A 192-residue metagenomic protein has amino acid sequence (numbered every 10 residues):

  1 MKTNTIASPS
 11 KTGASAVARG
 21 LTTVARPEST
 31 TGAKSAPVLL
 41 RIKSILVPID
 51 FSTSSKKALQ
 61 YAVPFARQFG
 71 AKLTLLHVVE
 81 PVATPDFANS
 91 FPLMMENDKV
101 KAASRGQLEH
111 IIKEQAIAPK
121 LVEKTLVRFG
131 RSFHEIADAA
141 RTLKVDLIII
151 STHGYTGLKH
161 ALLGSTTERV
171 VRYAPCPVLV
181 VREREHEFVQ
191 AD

Functional and structural regions predicted by a protein language model:
M1-L40, K113-I148, E185-D192: Structural beta-alpha unit
T5, S35-F91: Small/aliphatic-rich secondary-structure junction motif
T74-L76, K124-R128, L179: General small-molecule cofactor/ligand-binding pocket signal
S90-M95, T142-L143, T166-T167: Short, hinge-like loop/turn segments at secondary-structure boundaries
L93-G106: A short acidic, glycine-rich active-site loop that binds or catalyzes chemistry on phosphate/adenosine moieties
L147-R169, E187-Q190: Glycine-rich, Arg-bearing micro-motifs that act as flexible, cationic patches
C176-E187: Short, flexible loop segments at boundaries between secondary-structure elements
